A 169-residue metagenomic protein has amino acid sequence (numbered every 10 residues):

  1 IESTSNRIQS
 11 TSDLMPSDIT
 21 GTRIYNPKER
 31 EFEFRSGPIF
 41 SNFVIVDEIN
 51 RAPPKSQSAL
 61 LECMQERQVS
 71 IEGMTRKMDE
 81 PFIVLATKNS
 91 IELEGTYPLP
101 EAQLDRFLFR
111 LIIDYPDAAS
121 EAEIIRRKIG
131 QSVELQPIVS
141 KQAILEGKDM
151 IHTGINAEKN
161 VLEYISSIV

Functional and structural regions predicted by a protein language model:
I1-T11: Walker A/P-loop
S3, Y97-D114, S132-L135: A short helix-turn-beta junction within AAA+ P-loop NTPase domains corresponding to the substrate/partner-engaging
R7-Q9, P27-S36, E66-P81, E92-P100 (+1 more regions): Conserved Walker
Q9-L14, L108-S120, E134-V139, I155-A157: Conserved AAA+ ATPase "SRH/arginine-finger" region at the nucleotide-binding site
S12-F43: Short glycine-rich substrate-engagement loop in P-loop NTPases that contacts/grips substrate
P38-Q65, D79, E94-Q103, Y115-E123: Conserved AAA+/SF3 P-loop NTPase catalytic/coupling segment centered on the Walker-B
V44-D47, S70-I71, F82-N89: Structural recognition of the conserved hydrophobic beta-strand(s) that form the central parallel beta-sheet of P-loop
I129-V169: Basic, amphipathic alpha-helical bundle interface domains used for macromolecular binding and assembly
